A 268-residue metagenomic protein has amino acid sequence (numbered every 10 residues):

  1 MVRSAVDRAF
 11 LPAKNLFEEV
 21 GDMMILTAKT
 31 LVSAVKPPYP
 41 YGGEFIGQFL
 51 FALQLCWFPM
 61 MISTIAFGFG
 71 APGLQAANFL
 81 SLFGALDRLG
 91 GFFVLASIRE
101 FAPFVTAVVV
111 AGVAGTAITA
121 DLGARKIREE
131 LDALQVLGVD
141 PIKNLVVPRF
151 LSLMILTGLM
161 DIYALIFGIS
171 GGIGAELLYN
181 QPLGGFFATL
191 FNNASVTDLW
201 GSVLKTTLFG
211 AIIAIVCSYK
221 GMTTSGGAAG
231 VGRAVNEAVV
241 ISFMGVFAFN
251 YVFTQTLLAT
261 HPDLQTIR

Functional and structural regions predicted by a protein language model:
V2-F45, K220-S225: Short, membrane-interfacial amphipathic segments enriched in basic
P40, Q48-V105: Active-site cofactor/substrate anionic-group-binding motifs, chiefly glycine- and Lys/Arg-rich phosphate-binding loops
L53, W57, M61, F101 (+5 more regions): Selective transmembrane-helix segments that form parts of the transport pathway or gating/packing helices in multipass
I62-F69, M154, G158, I162 (+7 more regions): Generic alpha-helical transmembrane segments of integral inner-membrane proteins, especially permease/transport modules
L74-I98, I166-T207, V216-V235, L257-R268: Membrane-interfacial helix-loop-helix connectors in multipass membrane proteins
L89-D132, M160, V216: Hydrophobic alpha-helical transmembrane segments of multi-pass membrane transport proteins
L122-V147, A228-V231: Short cytoplasmic-facing helical segments at TM-TM junctions of multi-pass membrane proteins
G221, V240, M244, A248-P262: Membrane-helix cytosolic exit motif
